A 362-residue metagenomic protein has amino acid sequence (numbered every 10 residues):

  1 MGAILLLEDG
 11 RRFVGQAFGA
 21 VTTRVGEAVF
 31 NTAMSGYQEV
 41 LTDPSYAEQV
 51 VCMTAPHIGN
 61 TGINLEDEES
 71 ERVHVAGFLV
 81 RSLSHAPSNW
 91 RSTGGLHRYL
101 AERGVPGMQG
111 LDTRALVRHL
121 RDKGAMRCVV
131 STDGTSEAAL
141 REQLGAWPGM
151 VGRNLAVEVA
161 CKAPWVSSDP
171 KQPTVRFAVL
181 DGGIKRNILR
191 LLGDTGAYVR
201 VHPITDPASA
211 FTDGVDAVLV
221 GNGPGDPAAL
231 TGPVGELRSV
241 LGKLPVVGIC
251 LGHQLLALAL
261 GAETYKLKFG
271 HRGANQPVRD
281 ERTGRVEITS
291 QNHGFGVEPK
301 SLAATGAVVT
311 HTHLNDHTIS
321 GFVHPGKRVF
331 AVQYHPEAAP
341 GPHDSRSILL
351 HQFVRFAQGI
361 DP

Functional and structural regions predicted by a protein language model:
M1-D9, V14: Acidic, glycine-enriched active-site microenvironments
L7, F30, C52-M53, V80 (+3 more regions): General beta-strand structural signal in soluble alpha/beta enzymes
T22-N31: A short, polar/charged loop-to-alpha-helix boundary motif
S35-Q38, P44, I58, I63-T93 (+8 more regions): Amide-donor transfer/coupling interface in amidating biosynthetic enzymes
Y198-I204: Short hydrophobic/Thr-rich beta-strand motif most characteristic of the beta2 strand and flanking loop of CheY-like
L219-A229: Short glycine/threonine-rich loop/turn motifs
G248, G252, A257: Gly/Ala-rich beta-loop-alpha elbow adjacent to hydrolase catalytic centers
